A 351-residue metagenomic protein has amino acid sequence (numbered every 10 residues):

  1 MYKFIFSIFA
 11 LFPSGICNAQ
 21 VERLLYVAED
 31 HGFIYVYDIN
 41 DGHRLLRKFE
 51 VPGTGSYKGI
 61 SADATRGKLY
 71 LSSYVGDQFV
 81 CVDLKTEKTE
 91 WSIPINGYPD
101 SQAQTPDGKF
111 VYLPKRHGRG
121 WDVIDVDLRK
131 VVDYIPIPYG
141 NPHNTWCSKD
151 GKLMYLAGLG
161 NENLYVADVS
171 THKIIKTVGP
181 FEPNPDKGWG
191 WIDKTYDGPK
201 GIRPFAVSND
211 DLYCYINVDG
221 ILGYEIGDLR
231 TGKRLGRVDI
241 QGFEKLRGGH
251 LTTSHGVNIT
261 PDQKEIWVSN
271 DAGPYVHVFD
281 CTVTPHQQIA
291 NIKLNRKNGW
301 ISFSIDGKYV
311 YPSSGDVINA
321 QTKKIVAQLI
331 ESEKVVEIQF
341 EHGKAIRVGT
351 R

Functional and structural regions predicted by a protein language model:
Y2-P13: Sec-dependent N-terminal signal peptides
G15-A19: Sec/Tat signal peptide C-region and signal peptidase I cleavage site
Q20-R351: Predominantly soluble domains enriched in secretory-pathway, periplasmic, or organellar proteins
